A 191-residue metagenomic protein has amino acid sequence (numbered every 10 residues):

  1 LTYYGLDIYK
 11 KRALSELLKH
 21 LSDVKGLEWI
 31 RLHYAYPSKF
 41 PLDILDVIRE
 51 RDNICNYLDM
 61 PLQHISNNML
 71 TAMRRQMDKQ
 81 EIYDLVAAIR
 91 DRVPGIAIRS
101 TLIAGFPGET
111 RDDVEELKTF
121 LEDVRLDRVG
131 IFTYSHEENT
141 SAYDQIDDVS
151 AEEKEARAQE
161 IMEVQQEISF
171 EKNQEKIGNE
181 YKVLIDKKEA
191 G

Functional and structural regions predicted by a protein language model:
L1-V114: Conserved SAM/AdoMet-binding glycine-rich loop
L21, I89, L121, I161-Q165: Hydrophobic alpha-helical packing residues
A35, I103, Y134-H136, K188: Histidine- and/or cysteine-centered catalytic micro-motif in compact active-site loops
D46-E50, L62, L121, N173-E175 (+1 more regions): Replace "in large, NTP-powered and nucleic-acid-processing enzymes" with "in large, NTP-powered factors and other
M60, T101, L121, V129 (+1 more regions): Hydrophobic, well-ordered secondary-structure elements that form the walls of internal hydrophobic environments
D112, E116-I161: C-terminal, non-catalytic macromolecule-binding modules
D144-G191: Terminal RNA-binding accessory module
